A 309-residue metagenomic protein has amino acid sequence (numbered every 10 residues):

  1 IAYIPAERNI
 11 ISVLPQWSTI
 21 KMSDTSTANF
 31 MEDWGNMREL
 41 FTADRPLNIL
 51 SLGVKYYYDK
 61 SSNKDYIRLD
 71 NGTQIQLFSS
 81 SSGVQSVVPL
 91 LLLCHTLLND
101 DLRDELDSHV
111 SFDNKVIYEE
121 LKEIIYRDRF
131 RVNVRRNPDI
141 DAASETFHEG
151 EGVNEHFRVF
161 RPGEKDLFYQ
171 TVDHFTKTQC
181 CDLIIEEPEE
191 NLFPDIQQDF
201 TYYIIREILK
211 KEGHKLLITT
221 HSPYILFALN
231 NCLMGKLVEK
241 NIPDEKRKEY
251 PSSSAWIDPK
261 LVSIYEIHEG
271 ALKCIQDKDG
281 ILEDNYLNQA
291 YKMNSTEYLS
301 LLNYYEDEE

Functional and structural regions predicted by a protein language model:
I1-C181, A255, S263-Y265, G270-C274 (+1 more regions): Phosphate-coordinating catalytic segments in nucleotide- and nucleic-acid-processing enzymes
T171-V172, D195-E309: C-terminal lobe/lid and adjacent interdomain/linker elements of RecA-like ASCE P-loop ATPase modules
C181-L183, K215-L216: Conserved active-site beta-strand-loop modules that form the wall/rim of enzyme catalytic pockets and either contain
E186-P188: Walker B catalytic acidic pair
